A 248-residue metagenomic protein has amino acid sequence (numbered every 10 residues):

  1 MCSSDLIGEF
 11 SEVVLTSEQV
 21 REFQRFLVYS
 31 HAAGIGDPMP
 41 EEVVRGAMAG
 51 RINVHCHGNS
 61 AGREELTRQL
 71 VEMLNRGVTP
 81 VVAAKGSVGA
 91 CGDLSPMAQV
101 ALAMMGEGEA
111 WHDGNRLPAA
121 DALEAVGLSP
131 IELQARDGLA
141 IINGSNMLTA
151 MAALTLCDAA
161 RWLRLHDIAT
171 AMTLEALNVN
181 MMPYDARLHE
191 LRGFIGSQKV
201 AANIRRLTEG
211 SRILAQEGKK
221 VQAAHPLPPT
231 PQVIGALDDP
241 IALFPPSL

Functional and structural regions predicted by a protein language model:
M1-S3: Short, small-residue-biased leader/transition segments that mark boundaries at the very start of proteins
L6: Short, ordered loop/turn segments at secondary-structure junctions
E9-Q24: Glycine-rich loop at the start of a catalytic domain that most often binds anionic cofactors/ligands
R25, G34, V200-A201: Polyanion/phosphate-binding surface patch
A32-P40, V44-F194: Active-site cavity-forming subdomains of large catalytic enzyme subunits
L174-L248: Accessory "access/gating" subregions that flank catalytic or transport cores
